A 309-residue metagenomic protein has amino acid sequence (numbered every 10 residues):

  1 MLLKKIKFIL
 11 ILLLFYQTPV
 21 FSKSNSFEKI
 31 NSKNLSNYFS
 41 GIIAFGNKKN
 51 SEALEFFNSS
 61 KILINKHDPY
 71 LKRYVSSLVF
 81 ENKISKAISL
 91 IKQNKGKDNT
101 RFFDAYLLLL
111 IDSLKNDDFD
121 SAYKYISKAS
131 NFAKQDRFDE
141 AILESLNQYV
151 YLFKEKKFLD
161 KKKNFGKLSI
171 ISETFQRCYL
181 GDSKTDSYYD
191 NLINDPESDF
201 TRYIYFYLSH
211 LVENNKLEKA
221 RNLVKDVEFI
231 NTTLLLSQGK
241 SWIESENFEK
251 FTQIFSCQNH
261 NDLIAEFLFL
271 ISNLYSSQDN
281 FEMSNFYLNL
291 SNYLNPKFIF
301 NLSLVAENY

Functional and structural regions predicted by a protein language model:
V20-Y74, F80, I88, T100-R101 (+1 more regions): N-terminal leader/linker segments that initiate helical-solenoid repeat arrays
F21-F27, S209, E213-N261: Long, contiguous interaction/recruitment modules in multidomain scaffold/adaptor proteins
N31-F45, K72, L107, I142-S145 (+4 more regions): Alpha-helical tetratricopeptide repeat
A44, L78, S113, Y151 (+4 more regions): Residue at a conserved register position within TPR or TPR-like alpha-solenoid repeats
N47, E81, N116, K154 (+3 more regions): Structural motif corresponding to the intra-repeat A-B loop/turn of tetratricopeptide repeats
L54, I84-K97, D120-F132, E155-L168 (+4 more regions): Alpha-helical repeat scaffolds
N65, N99-T100, K134, E197-S198 (+2 more regions): Short coil turns that delineate tetratricopeptide repeat
